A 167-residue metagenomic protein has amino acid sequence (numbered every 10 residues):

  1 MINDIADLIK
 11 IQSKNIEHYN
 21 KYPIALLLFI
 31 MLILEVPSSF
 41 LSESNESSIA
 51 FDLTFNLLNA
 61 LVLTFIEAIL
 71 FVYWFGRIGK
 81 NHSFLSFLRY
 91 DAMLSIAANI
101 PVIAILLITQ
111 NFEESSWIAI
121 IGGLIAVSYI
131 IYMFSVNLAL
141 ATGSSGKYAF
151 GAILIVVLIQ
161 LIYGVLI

Functional and structural regions predicted by a protein language model:
M1-Y90, S95: Selected alpha-helical membrane-embedding segments in polytopic membrane proteins
I33-S38, A98-P101, V156-V165: Aromatic-anchored segments of alpha-helical transmembrane domains
S39-S47, A104-F112, V165-I167: Juxtamembrane "helix-exit" motif on the non-cytosolic side of transmembrane helices
I49-N56, S86, E113-G123, A149: Non-cytosolic membrane-interface motifs at loop->transmembrane helix junctions
L61, I96-A104, L124, L161: Mid-bilayer segments of alpha-helical transmembrane spans in multi-pass integral membrane proteins that mediate
Y73-I78, L106-Q110, S135-S145: A cytosolic-side transmembrane-helix exit/cap motif
D91-E114: C-terminal halves and exits of single transmembrane alpha-helices
S115-I167: Terminal transmembrane helical module of multi-pass membrane proteins
